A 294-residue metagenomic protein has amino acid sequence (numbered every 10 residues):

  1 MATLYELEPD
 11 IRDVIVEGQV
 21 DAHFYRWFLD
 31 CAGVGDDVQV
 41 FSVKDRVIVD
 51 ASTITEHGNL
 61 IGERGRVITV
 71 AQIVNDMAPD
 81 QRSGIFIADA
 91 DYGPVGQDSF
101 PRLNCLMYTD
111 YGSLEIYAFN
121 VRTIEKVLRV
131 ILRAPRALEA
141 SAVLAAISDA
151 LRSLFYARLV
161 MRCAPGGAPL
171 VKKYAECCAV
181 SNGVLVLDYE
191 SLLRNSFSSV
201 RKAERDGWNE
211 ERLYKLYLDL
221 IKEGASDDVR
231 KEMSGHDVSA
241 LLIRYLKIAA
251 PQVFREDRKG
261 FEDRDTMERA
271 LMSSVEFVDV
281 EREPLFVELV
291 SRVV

Functional and structural regions predicted by a protein language model:
M1-V294: Acidic, divalent-metal-binding catalytic cores of TOPRIM and closely related two-metal-ion phosphodiester/pyrophosphate
